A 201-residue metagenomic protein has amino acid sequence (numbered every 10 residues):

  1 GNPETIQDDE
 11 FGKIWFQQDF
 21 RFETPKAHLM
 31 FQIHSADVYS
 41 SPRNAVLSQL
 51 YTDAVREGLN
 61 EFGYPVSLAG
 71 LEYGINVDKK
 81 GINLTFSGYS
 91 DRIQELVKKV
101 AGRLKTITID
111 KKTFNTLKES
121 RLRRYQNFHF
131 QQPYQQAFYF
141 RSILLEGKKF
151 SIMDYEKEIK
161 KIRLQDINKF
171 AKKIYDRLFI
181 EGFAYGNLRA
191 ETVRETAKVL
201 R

Functional and structural regions predicted by a protein language model:
G1, V66-R201: Charge-rich, well-structured scaffold segments of protease-associated domains
G1-G74, T85, K98, L178-R201: His/Glu-rich zincin catalytic helix
